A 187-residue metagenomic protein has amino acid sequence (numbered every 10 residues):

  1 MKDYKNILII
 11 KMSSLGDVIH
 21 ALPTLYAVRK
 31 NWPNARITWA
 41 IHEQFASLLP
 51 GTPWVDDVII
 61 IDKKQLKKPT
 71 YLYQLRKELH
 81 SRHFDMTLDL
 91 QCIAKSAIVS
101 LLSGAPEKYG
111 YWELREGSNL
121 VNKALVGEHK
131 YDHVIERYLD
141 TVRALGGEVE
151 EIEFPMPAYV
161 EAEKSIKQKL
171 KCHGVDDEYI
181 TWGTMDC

Functional and structural regions predicted by a protein language model:
M1-C187: Catalytic machinery of carbohydrate-active enzymes, primarily nucleotide-sugar-dependent glycosyltransferases
